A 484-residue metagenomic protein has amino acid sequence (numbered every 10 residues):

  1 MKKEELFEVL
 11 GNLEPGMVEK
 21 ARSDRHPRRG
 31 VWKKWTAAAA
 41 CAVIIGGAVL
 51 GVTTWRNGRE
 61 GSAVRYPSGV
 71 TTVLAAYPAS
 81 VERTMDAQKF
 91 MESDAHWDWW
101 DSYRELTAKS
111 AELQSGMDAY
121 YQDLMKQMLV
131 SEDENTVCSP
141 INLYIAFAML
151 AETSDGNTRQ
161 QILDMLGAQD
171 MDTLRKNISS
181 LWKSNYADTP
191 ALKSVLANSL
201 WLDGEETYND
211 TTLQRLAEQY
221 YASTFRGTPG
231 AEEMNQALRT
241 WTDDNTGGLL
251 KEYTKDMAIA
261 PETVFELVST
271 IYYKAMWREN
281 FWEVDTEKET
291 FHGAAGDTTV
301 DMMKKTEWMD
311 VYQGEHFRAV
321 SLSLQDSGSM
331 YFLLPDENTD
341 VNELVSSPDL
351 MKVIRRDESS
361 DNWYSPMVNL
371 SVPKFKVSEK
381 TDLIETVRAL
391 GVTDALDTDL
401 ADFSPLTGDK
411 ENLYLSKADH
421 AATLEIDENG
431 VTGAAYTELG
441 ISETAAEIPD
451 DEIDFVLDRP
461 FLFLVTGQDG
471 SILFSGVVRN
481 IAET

Functional and structural regions predicted by a protein language model:
M1-G30: Disordered, charged N-terminal biogenesis/targeting segments of membrane/secreted proteins
P27-W55: Internal signal-anchor transmembrane helix that establishes type II topology
W55, A76, Y103-A168, I271-Y272 (+4 more regions): His/Glu-rich zincin catalytic helix
N57-S110: N-terminal, intrinsically disordered, polar/charged segments of Gram-positive cell-envelope systems that serve as
A63-D86, D133-E134, C138-L143, F147 (+3 more regions): Non-catalytic, conformational "gating/processing" segments within enzyme and secreted inhibitor domains
I162-L166, F281-T290, E343-K352: Short Gly/aromatic-enriched secondary-structure transition segments
T339-D340, I472: Short beta-strands and strand-coil junctions in structured, solvent-facing domains, enriched
K417-T484: C-terminal soluble interaction/assembly domains
